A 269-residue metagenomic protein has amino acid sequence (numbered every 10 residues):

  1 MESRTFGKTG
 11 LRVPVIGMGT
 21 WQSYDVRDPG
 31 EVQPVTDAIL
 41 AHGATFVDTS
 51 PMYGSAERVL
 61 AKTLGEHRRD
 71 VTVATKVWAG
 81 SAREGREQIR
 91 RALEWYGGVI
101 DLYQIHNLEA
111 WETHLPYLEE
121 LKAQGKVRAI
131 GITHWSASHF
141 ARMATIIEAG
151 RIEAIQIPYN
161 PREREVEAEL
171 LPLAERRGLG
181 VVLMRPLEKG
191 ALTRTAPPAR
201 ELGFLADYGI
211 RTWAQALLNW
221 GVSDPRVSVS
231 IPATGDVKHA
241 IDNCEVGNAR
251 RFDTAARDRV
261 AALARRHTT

Functional and structural regions predicted by a protein language model:
M1-V71: N-terminal binding-site loop/beta-alpha segment at the start of enzyme catalytic domains that lines or forms
F6, M18, V47, L60 (+9 more regions): Conserved, mostly hydrophobic/aromatic
G7-G10, A41, L60-R69, I89-G98 (+4 more regions): Acidic (Asp/Glu)-rich catalytic clusters
G19-G30, A74-R83, T133, L202-Y208: Active-site mouth loops of central-metabolism enzymes
V26-I39, S81-Y96, A137-I146, W213-L217: Short, acidic/polar
D70-A82, L102-N107: A short, structured active-site edge motif that brings together acidic residues
E94-T113: Active-site groove signature of glycoside hydrolases
N107-T269: Beta/alpha (TIM)-barrel catalytic core signal, keyed to glycine-rich beta->alpha loops juxtaposed to Asp/Glu that bind
